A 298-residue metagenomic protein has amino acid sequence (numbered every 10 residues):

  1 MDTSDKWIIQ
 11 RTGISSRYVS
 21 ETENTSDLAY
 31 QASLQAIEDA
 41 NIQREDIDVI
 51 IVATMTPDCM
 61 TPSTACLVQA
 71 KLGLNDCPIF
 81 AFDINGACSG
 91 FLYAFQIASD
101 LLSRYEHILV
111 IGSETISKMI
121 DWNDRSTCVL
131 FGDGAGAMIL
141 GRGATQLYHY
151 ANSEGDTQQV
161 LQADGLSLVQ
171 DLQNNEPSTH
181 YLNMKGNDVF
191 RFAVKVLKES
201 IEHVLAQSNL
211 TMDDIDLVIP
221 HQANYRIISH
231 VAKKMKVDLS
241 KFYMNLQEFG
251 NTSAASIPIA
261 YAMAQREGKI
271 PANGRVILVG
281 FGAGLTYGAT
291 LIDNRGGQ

Functional and structural regions predicted by a protein language model:
M1-T22, D124-R191, K195, E199 (+2 more regions): Condensing-enzyme catalytic core mediating Claisen C-C bond formation in acyl metabolism
M1-W7, M60-L74, V110-I116, L168-N175 (+1 more regions): Acidic-glycine-rich active-site phosphate/pyrophosphate-binding loop
D2, A32-D48, E199-D216, A264-K269: Phosphate/pyrophosphate-binding loops at sites that engage ATP/ADP/AMP, CoA/4′-phosphopantetheine, polyphosphate
I14-S15, D46-I51, L72-N85, S117-N123 (+1 more regions): Glycine/charged-rich beta-loop-alpha catalytic/anionic-binding loops adjacent to active sites
S26, Y30-S33, I37, T56-P57 (+4 more regions): Claisen-condensing/thiolase-fold acyl-transfer catalytic domains that form or cleave C-C bonds in fatty acid
D48-I51, L109, D216, I277: Conserved beta-strand elements of the Class I
Y105-A135: Flexible, glycine-rich active-site loops centered on histidine and acidic residues that chelate a metal or position
P177-L246: A contiguous, well-structured pocket-lining segment that forms one wall/lid of small-molecule binding clefts in soluble
